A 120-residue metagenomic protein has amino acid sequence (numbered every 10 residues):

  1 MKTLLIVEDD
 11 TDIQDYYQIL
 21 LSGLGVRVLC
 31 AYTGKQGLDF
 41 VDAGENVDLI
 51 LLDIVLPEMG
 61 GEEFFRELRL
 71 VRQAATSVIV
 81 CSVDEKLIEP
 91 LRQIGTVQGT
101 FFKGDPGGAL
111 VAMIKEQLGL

Functional and structural regions predicted by a protein language model:
E8: Conserved acidic carboxylate
T11-L29: Two-component/phosphorelay signaling modules centered on CheY-like receiver
T33-Q36, G60-E63: Acidic catalytic/metal-coordinating carboxylates
K35-D42, V111: Alpha2 helix of the CheY-like receiver
D53: Active-site residues of response regulator receiver
P57, V71: The feature encodes the CheY-like receiver
V80-C81: Hydrophobic/aromatic residues positioned on beta-strands within the core alpha/beta folds
G95-Q117: Output/docking surface of receiver
